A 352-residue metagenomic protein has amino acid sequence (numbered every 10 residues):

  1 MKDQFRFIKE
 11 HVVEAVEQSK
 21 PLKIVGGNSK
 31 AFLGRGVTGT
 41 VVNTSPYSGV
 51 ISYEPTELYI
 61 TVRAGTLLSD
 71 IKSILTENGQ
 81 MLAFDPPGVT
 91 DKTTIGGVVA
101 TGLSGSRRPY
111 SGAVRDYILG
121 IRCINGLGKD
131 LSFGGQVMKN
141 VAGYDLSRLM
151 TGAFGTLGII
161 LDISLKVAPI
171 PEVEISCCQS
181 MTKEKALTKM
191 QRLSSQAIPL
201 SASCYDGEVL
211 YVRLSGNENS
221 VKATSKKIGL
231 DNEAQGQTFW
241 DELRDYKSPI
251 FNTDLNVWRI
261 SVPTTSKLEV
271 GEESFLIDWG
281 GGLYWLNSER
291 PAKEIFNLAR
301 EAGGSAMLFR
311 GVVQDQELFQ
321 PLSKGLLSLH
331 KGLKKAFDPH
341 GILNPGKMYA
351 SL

Functional and structural regions predicted by a protein language model:
M1-I24, T44-T90, V99, L103-G134 (+1 more regions): N-terminal glycine-rich flavin-associated loop
D3, R35-V37, T90, D231-L352: Conserved glycine-rich FAD pyrophosphate-binding loop
K23-I24, S201-D206, F275-W279, L308: Short beta-strand
G26, V212, L286: Residue-level signal for inorganic ion chemistry
T44-Y47, I159-S164, S194-A202, L268-S274 (+1 more regions): Short amphipathic beta-strand starts and helix->beta connectors
F84-D85, D91-S203, L210: FAD-binding subdomain of flavoenzyme oxidoreductases
T182-K185, L214-V221, P263-S266, S288-K293: Helix N-cap motif at beta-to-alpha junctions
N217-K226, L230-A234: Terminal amphipathic helices with adjacent charged low-complexity linkers/tails
